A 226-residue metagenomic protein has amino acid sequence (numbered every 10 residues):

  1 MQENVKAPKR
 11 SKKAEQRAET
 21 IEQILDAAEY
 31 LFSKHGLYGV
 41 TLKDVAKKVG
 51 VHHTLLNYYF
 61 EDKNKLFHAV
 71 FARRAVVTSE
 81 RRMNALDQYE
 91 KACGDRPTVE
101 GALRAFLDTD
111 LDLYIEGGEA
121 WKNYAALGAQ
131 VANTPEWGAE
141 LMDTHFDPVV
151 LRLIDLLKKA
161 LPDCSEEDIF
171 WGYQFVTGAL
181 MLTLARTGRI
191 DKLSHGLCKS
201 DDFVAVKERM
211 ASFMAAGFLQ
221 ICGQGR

Functional and structural regions predicted by a protein language model:
M1-A7, E116, D147-R226: C-terminal peripheral helix-coil segments that are non-catalytic and often amphipathic
R17, I21-E29: Short, leucine-enriched amphipathic alpha-helices that occur as contiguous helical runs
Q23, L31-R73: Helix-turn-helix
L25, S79, E100-L107, Y173 (+1 more regions): Short, amphipathic alpha-helical "lid/cap" segments that border enzyme active or binding sites
L66-D87: Histidine- and aromatic-rich ligand-binding microenvironments
M83-K122, Y173: Hydrophobic alpha-helical connector segments
G101, A105, E116-T144, T187-K192: Amphipathic alpha-helical segments used for helix-helix packing
F106, D110, A125-A132, V176 (+2 more regions): Short alpha-helical scaffolding segments that buttress acidic/His motifs in well-ordered protein cores
